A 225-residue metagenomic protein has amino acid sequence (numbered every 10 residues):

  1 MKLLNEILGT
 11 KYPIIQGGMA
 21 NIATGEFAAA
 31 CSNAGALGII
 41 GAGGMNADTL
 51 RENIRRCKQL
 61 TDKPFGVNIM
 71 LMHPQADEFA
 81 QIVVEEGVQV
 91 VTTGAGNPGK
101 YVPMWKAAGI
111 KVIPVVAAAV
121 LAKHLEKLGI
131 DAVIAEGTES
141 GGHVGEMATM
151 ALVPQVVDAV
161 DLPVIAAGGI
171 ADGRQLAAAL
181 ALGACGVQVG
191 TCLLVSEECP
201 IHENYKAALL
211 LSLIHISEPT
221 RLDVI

Functional and structural regions predicted by a protein language model:
M1-A159, P163: Active-site entrance/lid segments in N-terminal catalytic domains of soluble metabolic enzymes
A29, A207-L211, R221: Generic alpha-helical structural context detector
A36-M45, A135-G145, I170-E203: Glycine-rich phosphate-binding active-site loops on the catalytic face of alpha/beta enzymes
N53-R56, S196-S212: C-terminal helical cap(s) of enzyme catalytic domains, especially alpha/beta-barrels
V120-L128, A151-L152, I165-A166, I170-V187: Catalytic cores of alpha/beta
I214-I225: Single conserved hydrophobic/aromatic residue that forms the stacking wall/gate of nucleotide- or nucleobase-binding
